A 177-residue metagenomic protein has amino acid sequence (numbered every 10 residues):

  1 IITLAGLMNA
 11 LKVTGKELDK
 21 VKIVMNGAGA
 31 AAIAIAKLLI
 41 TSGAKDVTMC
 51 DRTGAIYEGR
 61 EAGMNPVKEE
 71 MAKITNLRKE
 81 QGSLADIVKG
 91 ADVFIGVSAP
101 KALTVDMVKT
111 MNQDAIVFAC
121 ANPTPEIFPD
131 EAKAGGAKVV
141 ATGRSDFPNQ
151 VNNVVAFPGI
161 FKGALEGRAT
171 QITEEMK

Functional and structural regions predicted by a protein language model:
I1-A5, N26, A30, A34 (+9 more regions): Conserved active-site and cofactor/substrate-binding residues in soluble primary-metabolism enzymes
I1-I95: Glycine-rich phosphate/diphosphate-binding loop of Rossmann-like nucleotide-binding domains
I2, M8-K16, K20, A121-K177: Adenosine-phosphate binding glycine-rich loop
A28, I40-S42, V105, A132 (+1 more regions): Alpha-helix termini
L38-T41, A62-N65, V108-T110, E131-G135 (+1 more regions): Short, glycine/charged-enriched secondary-structure capping and boundary segments
V47, T53-I56, P66, A115-V117 (+2 more regions): Active/binding-pocket-proximal capping segment
E69-V139, R144-D146: Rossmann-like adenosine-cofactor binding region
